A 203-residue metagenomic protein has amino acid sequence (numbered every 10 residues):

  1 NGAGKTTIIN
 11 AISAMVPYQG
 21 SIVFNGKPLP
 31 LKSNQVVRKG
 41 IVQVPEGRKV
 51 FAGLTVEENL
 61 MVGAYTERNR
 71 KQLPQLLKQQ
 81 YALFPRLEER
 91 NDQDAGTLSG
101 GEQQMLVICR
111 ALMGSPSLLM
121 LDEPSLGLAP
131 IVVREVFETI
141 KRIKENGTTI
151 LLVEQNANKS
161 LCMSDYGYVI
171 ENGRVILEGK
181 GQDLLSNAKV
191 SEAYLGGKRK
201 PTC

Functional and structural regions predicted by a protein language model:
N1-C203: Glycine-rich phosphate-binding loops of nucleotide-dependent enzymes
